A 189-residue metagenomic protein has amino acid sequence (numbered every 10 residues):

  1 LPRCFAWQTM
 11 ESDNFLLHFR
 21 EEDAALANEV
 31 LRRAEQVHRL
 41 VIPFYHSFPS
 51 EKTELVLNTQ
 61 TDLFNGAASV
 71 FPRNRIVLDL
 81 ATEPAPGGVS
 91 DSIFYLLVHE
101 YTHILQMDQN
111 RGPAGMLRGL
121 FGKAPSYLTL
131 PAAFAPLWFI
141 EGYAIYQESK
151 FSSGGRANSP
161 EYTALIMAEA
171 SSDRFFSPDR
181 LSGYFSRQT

Functional and structural regions predicted by a protein language model:
P2-L130, P136, S172-F175, R180-R187: Juxtacatalytic substrate-recognition/specificity segment
V41, A135-A157, A164-T189: Active-site-proximal alpha-helical
